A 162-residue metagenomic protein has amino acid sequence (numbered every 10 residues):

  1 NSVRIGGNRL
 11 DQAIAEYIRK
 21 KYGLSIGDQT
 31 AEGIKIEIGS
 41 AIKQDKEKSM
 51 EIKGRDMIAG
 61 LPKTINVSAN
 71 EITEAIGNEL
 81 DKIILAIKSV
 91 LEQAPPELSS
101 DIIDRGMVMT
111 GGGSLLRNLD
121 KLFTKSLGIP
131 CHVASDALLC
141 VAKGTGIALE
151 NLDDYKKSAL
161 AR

Functional and structural regions predicted by a protein language model:
N1, M109-T110, A134: Thr-Gly-centered strand-to-loop micro-motif
N1-G77: Phosphate-binding glycine-rich/basic clefts of nucleotide- and phosphate-handling proteins, predominantly
I14, I87, M109, T145: Residue-level signature of catalytic and energy-coupling elements of molecular machines, predominantly ATP/GTP-dependent
S25-Q29, D101, S135-A137, A159-L160: Interdomain boundary/hinge elements
E47, P62, D104-R105, G128: Active-site lining segments that contact anionic ligands and/or coordinate catalytic metals
A75-I102, A148-N151: Phosphate/ATP-binding catalytic cores across multiple sugar-kinase/actin-like superfamilies, primarily ASKHA
S100-F123: Glycine-rich phosphate-binding loops at beta-strand->alpha-helix junctions
K121-I147, Y155, A159-R162: Conserved phosphate-binding/catalytic loops in two-lobed NTP-binding clefts
